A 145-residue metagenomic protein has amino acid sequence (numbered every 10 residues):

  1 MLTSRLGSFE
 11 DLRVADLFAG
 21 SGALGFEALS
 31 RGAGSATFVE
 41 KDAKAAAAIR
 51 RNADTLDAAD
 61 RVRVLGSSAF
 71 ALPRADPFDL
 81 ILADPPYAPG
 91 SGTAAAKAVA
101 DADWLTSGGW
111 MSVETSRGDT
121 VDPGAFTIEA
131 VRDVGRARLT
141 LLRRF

Functional and structural regions predicted by a protein language model:
M1-F145: Class I S-adenosyl-L-methionine-dependent methyltransferase catalytic core
